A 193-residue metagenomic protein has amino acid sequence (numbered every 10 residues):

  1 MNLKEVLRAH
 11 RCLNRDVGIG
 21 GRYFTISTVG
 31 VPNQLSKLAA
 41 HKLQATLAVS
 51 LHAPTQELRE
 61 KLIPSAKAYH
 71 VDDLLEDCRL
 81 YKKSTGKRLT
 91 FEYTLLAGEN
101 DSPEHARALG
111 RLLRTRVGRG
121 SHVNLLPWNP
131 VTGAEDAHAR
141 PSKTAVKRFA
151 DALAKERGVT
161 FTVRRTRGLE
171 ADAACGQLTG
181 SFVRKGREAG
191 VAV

Functional and structural regions predicted by a protein language model:
M1, Y69, D101-E104: Residue-level signal for the nucleotide or nucleotide-sugar donor/cofactor binding architecture
M1-T46, T55-E57, D73, R79: Conserved Radical SAM active-site core
N2, K67, S142: Short, conserved glycine- and acidic-residue-centered signature motifs in active-site or ligand-binding loops
L7, D72-L75, R107, K147: Generic alpha-helical structural signal
S27-G30, A53, G168, G176: Glycine-centered flexibility sites
V29-L35, Q44-A68, K82, K87-N100 (+1 more regions): Conserved radical SAM core fold
A40-L43, S65-A66, A108-R111: Short, solvent-exposed amphipathic alpha-helical segments in soluble enzyme and RNA/protein-processing domains
R79-R88, Y93-V193: Auxiliary Fe-S-binding modules of radical SAM enzymes
